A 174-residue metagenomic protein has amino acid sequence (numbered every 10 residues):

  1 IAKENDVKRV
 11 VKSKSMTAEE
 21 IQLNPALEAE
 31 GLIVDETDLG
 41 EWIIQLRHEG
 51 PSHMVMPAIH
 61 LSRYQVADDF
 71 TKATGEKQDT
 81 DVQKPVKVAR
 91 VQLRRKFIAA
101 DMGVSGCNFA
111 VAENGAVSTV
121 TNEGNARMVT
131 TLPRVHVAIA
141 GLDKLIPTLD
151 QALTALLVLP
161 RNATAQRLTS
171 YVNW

Functional and structural regions predicted by a protein language model:
I1-W174: The feature marks the mature, well-folded catalytic cores of soluble enzymes
